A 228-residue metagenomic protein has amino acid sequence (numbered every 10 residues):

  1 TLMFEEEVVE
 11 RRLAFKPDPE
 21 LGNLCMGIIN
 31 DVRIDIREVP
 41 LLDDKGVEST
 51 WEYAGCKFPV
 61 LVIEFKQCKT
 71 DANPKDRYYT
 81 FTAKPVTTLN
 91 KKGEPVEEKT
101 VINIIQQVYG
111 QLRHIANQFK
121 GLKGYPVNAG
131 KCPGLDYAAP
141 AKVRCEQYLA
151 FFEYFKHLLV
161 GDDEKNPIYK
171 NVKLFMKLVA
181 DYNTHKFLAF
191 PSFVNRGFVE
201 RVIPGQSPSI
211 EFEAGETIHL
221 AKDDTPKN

Functional and structural regions predicted by a protein language model:
T1-N228: Short beta-rich binding modules
